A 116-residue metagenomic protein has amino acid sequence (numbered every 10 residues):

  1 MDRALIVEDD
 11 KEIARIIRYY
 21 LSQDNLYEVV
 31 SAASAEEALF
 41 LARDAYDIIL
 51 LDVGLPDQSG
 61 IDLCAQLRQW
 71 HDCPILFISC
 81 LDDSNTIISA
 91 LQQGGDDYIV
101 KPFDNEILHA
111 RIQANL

Functional and structural regions predicted by a protein language model:
M1-L116: N-terminal/domain-start alpha-helical segments
